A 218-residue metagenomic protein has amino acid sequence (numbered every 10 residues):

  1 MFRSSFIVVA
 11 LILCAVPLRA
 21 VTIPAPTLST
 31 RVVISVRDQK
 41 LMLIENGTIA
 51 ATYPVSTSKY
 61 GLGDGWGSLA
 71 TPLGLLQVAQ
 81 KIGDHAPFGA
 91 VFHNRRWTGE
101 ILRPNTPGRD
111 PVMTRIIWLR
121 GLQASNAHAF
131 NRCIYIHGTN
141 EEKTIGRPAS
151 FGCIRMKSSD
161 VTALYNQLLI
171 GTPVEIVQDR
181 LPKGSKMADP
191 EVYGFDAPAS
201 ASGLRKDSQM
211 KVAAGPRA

Functional and structural regions predicted by a protein language model:
M1-F2: N-terminal secretory signal peptides that target proteins for export/translocation
S5-A15: Bacterial N-terminal signal peptides
V16-A20: Sec/Tat signal peptide C-region and signal peptidase I cleavage site
V21-G61: A structural motif detector for short, solvent-exposed N-terminal "entry" segments of globular domains
T22-T27, G65-L69, A86-A218: Exported/periplasmic cell-wall-interacting domains
R37, I44, A79-I82, G138-T139 (+1 more regions): Active-site-proximal beta-strand/loop segments in catalytic clefts of secreted hydrolases
I49-A50, P54-I82, A86: Electropositive
